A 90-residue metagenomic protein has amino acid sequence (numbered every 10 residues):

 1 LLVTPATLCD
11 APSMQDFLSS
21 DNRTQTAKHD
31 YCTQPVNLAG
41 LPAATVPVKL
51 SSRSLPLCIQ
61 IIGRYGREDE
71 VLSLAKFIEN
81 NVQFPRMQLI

Functional and structural regions predicted by a protein language model:
L1-L38, Q88-L89: Serine-dependent amide/ester hydrolase catalytic core
L38-I90: Structural helix-boundary/capping segments
